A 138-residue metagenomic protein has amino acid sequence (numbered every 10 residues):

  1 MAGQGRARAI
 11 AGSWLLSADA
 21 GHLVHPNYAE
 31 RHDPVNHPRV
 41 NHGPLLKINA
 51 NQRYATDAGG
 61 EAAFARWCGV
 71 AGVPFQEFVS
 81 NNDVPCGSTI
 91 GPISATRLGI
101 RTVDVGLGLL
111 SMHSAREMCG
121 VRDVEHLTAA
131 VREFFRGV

Functional and structural regions predicted by a protein language model:
M1-A2, H25, C68, G72 (+2 more regions): Structural signal for hydrophobic packing residues in well-ordered secondary-structure cores of soluble enzyme domains
M1-L16: A glycine-rich helix N-cap at a beta->alpha junction
Q4, A58, A62, R122-E125: Generic alpha-helical secondary structure signal
G21, H25-Y28, H32-R116: Active-site-adjacent substrate-binding region of metalloamidase/peptidase-like peptide-processing proteins
L107-V138: His/Asp/Glu-rich mid-to-C-terminal helical/loop segments that flank catalytic regions of hydrolases
